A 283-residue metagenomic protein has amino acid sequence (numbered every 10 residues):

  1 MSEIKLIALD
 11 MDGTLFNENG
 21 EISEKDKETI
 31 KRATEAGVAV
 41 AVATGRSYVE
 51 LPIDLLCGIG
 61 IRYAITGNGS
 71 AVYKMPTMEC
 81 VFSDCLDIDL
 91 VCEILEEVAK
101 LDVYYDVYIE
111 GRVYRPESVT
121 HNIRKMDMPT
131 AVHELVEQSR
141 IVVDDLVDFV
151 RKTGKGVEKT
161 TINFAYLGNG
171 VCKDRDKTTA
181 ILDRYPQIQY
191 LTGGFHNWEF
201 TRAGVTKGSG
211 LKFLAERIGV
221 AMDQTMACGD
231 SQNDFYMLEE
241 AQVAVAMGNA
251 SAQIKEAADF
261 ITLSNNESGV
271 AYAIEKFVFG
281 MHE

Functional and structural regions predicted by a protein language model:
S2-I4, G37, I61, D102 (+2 more regions): A general structural motif
S2-L6, S23, D183, W198-E283: Mg2+-dependent phosphoryl-transfer enzymes with acidic/Ser/Thr/Gly-rich catalytic loops
E3-G20, I94, L238: Asp-based phosphoryl-transfer active-site loop
D10, T44, D230: Active-site glycine-centered loops adjacent to acidic/histidine catalytic or metal-binding residues that shape
I22-G37, S83-L90, V143-V147, R202-E216 (+1 more regions): Short, acidic loop-to-helix structural element flanking the phosphoryl-transfer center in phosphate-processing enzymes
E24-P129: Active-site phosphate-binding/coordination module
I59-G60, N68, P76, R184-P186 (+2 more regions): Short, structured coil segments at secondary-structure junctions
E97, L101, Y108-C228: Conserved acidic, metal-coordinating active-site core of Asp-based, Mg2+-dependent phosphoryl-transfer enzymes
